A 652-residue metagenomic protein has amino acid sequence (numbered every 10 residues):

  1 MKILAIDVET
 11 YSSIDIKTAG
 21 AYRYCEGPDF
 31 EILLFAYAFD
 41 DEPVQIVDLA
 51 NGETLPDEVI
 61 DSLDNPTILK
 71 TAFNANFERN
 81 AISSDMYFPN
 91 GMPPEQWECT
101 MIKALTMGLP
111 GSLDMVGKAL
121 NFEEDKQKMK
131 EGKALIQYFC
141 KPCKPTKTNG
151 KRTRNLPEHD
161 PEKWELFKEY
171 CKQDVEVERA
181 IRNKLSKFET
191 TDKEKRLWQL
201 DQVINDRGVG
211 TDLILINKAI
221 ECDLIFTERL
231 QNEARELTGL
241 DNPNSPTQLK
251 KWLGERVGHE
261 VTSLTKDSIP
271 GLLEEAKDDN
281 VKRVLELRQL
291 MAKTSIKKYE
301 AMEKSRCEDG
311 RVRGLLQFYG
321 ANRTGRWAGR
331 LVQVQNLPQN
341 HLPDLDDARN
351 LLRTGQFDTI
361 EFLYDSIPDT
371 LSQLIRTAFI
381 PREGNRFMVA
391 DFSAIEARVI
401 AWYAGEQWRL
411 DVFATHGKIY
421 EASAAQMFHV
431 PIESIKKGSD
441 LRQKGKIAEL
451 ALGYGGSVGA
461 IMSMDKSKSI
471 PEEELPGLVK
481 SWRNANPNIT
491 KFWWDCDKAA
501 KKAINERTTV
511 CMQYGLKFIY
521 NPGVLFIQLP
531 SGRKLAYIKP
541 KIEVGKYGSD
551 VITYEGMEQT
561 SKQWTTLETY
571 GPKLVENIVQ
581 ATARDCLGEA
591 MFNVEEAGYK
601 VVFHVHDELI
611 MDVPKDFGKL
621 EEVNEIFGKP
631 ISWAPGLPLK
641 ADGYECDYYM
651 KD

Functional and structural regions predicted by a protein language model:
M1-K2, I60-D64, L371-R386, F592-E596: A short acidic-Thr-Gly-centered motif at the start of a beta-strand
M1-T10, I14-I16, L34-A36, A119-N121 (+7 more regions): Conserved "right-hand" nucleotidyltransferase catalytic core of DNA-directed polymerases
A5-I6, F73, W97-C99, F379-I395: Conserved catalytic palm subdomain of right-hand nucleotidyl-transferase polymerases, strongest for RNA-directed enzymes
G27-L33, Y37, D41-S186, P343-L345 (+4 more regions): Active-site-proximal helix-loop-helix substrate-binding element of RNase H-like nuclease domains
N76-P89, M107, K250-R256, S393-Q407: Short active-site loop/helix that positions an aromatic residue
L185-L197, C586-E608: Active-site palm subdomain of RNA-directed nucleic acid polymerases
I419-S439, Y547-V602: Generic long, charged, amphipathic alpha-helical segments
E625-P635: A common structural junction motif
